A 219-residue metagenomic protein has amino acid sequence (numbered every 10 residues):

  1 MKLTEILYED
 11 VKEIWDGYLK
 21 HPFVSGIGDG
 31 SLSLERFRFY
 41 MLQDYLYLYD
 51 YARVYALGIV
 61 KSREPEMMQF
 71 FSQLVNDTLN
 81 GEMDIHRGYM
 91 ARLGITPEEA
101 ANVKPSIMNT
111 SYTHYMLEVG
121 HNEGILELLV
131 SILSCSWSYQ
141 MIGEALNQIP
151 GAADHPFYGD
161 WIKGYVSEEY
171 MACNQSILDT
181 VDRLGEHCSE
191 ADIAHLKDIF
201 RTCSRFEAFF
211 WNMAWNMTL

Functional and structural regions predicted by a protein language model:
K2-L3, Y112-L117, N212: Hydrophobic alpha-helical segments
Y8-L32, Y51, L178-H187: Short alpha-helical hairpin
K12-G17, L32-K61, G81, V130-Q140 (+1 more regions): Alpha-helical bundle segments that constitute or directly flank the non-heme di-iron/ferroxidase center
P22-E35, A52-F70, H121: Helix-loop segments that flank and shape redox-cofactor active sites
G58-S62, G120, L146-P150, L184 (+3 more regions): Secondary-structure edge/capping motif, primarily at the C-terminal ends of alpha-helices and the immediately following
M68-A172, R201, R205: Active-site-proximal alpha-helical scaffolds that flank and shape metal-associated catalytic sites
S167-F200: Long amphipathic all-alpha helical oligomerization modules
K197-L219: Acidic, carboxylate-rich catalytic segments that either coordinate divalent cations
